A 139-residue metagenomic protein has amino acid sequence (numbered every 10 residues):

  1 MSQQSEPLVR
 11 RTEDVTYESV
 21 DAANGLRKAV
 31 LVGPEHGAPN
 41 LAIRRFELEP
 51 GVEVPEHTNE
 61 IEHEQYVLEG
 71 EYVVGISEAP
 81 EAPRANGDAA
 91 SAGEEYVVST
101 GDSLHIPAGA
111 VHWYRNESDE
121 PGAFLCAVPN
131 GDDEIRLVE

Functional and structural regions predicted by a protein language model:
M1-N40, E139: A short, N-terminal "cap"/entry segment at the start of jelly-roll beta-barrel domains of the cupin/DSBH fold
K28-A29, R44-N59, A108: Conserved short histidine dyad/triad with adjacent acidic residue
I43, E53, E62, G93 (+1 more regions): A structural connector/turn signal
R45-P50, N59-P80, A127-N130: Short, conserved beta-strand element in jelly-roll/cupin
V54-E56, V74-G75, P83, I106 (+1 more regions): Short beta-strand His + acidic residue motifs that chelate non-heme Fe in jelly-roll/DSBH and cupin folds
E78-G109: Short acidic-glycine-tyrosine-enriched beta hairpin
V111, R115-D133: C-terminal structural segments of small proteins and small subunits
